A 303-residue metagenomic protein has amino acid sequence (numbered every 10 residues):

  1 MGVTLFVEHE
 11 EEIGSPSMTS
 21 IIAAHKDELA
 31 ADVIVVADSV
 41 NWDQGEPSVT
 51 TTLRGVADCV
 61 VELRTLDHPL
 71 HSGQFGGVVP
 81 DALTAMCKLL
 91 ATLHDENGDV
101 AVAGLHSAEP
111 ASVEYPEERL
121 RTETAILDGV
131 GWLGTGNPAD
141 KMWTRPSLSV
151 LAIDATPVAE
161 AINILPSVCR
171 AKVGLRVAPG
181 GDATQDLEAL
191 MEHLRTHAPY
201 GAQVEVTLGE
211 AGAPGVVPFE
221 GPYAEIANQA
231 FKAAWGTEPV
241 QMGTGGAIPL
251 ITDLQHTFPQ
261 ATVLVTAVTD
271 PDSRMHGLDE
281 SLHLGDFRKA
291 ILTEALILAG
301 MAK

Functional and structural regions predicted by a protein language model:
M1-G14, C59-L63, G76-E96, V173 (+1 more regions): Alpha-helical metal-binding/catalytic segments enriched in His/Glu/Asp
M1-T52: Acidic/histidine-rich catalytic neighborhood of metal-dependent amide-processing enzymes
K26-D27, S72-I153, G181-Q203: Acidic-enriched catalytic cores of C-N bond-cleaving enzymes acting on peptides and small amides
P47-T51, V158-N163: Short beta-strand/turn micro-motifs at beta-sheet edges
E62-R64, H71, M86, I153 (+3 more regions): Zn-dependent metallopeptidase/amidohydrolase metal-coordination segment
V78-V79, E160-S167: Short, solvent-exposed beta-strand/turn "edge" segments of beta-rich domains on protein surfaces
A85, L89-E96, A189-Y200, P222 (+3 more regions): Generic non-transmembrane alpha-helical segments
L175-A178, V204-E220, T244: A short beta-alpha structural unit
